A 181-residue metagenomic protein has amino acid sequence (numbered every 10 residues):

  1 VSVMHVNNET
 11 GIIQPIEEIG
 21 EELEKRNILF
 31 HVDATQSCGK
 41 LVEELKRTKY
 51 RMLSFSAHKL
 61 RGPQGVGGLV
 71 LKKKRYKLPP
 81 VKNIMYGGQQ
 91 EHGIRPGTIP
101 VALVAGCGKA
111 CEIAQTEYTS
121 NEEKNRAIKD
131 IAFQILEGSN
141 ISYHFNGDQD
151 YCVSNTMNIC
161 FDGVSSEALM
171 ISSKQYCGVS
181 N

Functional and structural regions predicted by a protein language model:
V1-N181: Pyridoxal 5′-phosphate
